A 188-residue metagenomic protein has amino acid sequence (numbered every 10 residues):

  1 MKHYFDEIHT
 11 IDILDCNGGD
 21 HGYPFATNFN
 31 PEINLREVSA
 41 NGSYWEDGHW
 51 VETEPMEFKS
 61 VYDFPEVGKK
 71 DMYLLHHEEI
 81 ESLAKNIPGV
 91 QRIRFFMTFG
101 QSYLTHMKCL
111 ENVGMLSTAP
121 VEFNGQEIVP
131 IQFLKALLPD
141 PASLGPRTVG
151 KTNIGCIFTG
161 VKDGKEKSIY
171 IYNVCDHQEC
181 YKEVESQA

Functional and structural regions predicted by a protein language model:
H3-A188: C-terminal catalytic/substrate-binding lobe primarily of soluble NAD(P)-dependent oxidoreductases
